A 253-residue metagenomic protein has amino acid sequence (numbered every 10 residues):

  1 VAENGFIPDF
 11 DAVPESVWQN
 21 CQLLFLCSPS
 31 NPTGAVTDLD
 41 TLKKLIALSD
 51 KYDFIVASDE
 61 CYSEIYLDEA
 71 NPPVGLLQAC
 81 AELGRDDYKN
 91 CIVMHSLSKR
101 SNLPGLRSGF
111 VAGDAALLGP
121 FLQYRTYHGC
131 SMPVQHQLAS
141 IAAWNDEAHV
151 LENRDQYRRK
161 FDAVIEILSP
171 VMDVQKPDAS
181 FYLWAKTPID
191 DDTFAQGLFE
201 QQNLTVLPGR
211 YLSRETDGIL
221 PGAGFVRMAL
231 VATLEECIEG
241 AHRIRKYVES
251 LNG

Functional and structural regions predicted by a protein language model:
V1-G253: PLP-dependent class I/II
